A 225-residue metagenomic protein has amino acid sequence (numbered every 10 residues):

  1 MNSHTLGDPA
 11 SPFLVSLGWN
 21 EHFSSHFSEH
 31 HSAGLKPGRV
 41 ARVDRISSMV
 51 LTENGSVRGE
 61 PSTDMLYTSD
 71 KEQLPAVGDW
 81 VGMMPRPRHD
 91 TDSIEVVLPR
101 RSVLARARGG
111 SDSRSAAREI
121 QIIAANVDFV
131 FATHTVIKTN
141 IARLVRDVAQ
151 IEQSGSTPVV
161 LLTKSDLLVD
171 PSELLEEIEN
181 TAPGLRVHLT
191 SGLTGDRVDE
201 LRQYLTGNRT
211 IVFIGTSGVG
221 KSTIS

Functional and structural regions predicted by a protein language model:
M1-I141: N-terminal accessory targeting/assembly segments
S32, H89, Q153, A182-G184: Short, well-ordered coil/turn elements that cap or connect secondary structure elements
K71, E119-Q121, A149, E177-I178 (+1 more regions): Short, flexible, glycine/charge-rich loop motifs used to bind or transfer phosphoryl groups or to couple energy/partner
G78, I151, T163: Residue-level signal for inorganic ion chemistry
A132, V160-L162: Structural beta-sheet core signal
T139-G155: Amphipathic helical hotspot of TIR/SEFIR-family domains
T157, K164-S222: Canonical P-loop GTPase G-domain recognition
